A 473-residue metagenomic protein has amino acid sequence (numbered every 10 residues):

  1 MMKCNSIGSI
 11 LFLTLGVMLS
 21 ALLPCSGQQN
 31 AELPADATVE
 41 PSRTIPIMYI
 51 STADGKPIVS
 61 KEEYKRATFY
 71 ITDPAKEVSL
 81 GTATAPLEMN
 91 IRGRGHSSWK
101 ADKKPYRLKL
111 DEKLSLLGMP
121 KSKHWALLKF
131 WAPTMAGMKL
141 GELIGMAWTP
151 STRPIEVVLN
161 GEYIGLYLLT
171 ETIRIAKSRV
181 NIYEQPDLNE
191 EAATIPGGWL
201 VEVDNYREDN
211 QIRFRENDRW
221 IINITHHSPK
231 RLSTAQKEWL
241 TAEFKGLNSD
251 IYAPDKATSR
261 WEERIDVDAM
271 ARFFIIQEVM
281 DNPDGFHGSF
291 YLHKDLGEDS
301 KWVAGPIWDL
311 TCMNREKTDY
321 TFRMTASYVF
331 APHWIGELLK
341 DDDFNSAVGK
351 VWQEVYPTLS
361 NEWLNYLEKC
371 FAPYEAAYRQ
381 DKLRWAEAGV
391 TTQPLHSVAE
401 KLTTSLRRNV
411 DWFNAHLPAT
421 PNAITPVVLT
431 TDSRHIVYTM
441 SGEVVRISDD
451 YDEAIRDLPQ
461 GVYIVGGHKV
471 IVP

Functional and structural regions predicted by a protein language model:
I10-A21: Bacterial N-terminal signal peptides
A21, C25-Q29: Boundary at the C-terminal end of the N-terminal hydrophobic targeting segment
Q28-E40, L417-D432: Low-complexity, Pro/Thr/Ser/Gly/Ala-rich linker/spacer regions in secreted, extracellular modular proteins
Q28-K139: Conserved NTP-binding catalytic cores of kinases and kinase-like/nucleotidyltransferase enzymes across multiple kinase
I45, K56-I58, L87, A101 (+2 more regions): Middle-to-C-terminal accessory/interaction subdomains
E112-S115, K129-W131, G145-P150, E162-I275: Internal "kinase-insert"/substrate-recognition segments embedded within catalytic cores of ATP-dependent enzymes
I144-E156, N282: Short, well-structured beta-strand/strand-turn elements
A423-P473: C-terminal outer-membrane/trafficking sorting elements
